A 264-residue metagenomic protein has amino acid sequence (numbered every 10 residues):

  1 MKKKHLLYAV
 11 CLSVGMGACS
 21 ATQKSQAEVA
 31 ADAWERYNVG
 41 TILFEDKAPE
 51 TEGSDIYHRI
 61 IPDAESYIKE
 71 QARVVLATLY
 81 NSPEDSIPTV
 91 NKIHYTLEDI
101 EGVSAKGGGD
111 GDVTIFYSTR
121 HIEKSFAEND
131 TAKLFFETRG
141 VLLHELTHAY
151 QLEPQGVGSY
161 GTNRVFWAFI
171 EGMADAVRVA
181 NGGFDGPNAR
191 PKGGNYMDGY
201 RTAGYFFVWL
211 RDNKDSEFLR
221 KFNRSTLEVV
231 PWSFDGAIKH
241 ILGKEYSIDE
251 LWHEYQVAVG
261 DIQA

Functional and structural regions predicted by a protein language model:
L6-V14: Sec-dependent N-terminal signal peptides
G17-A18: C-terminal motif of bacterial Sec signal peptides marking the signal peptidase cleavage site
R36-P62: Acidic/histidine-rich, surface-exposed loop or edge segments in extracytoplasmic proteins
H58-F116: Auxiliary, metal-adjacent structural segments of Zn-dependent hydrolase domains
H121-L142, V157-F166: Short pre-active-site segment immediately N-terminal to the catalytic Zn-binding motif
G140-E153, E171-D175: Active-site recognition of the HExxH zinc-binding catalytic motif
G161-A203: Post-HExxH zinc-binding segment in Zn-dependent metallohydrolases
A203-F206, L210-A264: Pan-zinc metallopeptidase signature
